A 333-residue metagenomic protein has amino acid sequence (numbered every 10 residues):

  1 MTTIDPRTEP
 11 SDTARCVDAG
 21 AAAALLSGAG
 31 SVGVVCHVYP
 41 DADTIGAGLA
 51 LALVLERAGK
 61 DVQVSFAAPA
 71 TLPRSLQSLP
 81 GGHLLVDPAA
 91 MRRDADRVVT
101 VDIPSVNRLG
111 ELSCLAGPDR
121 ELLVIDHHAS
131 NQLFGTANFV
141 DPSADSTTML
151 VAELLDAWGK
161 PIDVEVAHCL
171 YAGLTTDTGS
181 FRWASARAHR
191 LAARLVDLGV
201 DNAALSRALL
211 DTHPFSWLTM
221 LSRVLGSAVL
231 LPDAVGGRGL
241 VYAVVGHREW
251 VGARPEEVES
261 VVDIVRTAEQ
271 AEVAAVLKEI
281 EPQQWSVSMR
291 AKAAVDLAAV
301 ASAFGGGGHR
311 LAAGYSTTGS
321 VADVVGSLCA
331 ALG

Functional and structural regions predicted by a protein language model:
T2-T3, R7-A21, C114-L123, S143-D145 (+1 more regions): An acidic intrinsically disordered interaction segment
T2-V38, G46-Q77, D94-A95, Y171 (+2 more regions): Hydrophobic helix-and-loop "lid/oligomerization" segment in the mid-to-C-terminal part of catalytic domains
T13, H83-D87, E121, A152 (+1 more regions): Ribokinase/PfkB-type carbohydrate-kinase core domain
D41: Polar, low-complexity loop segments and adjacent catalytic/binding residues used for recognizing and processing sugar
L51-A52, L115-P118, V140-D141, L191-A192: Glycine-rich, phosphate-binding/catalytic loops in enzymes
L76-L84, S143, D156: Structural recognition of alpha->loop->beta junctions
Q77, L84, P88-T136: Active-site cofactor/cluster-binding pocket
I125-A193, L198: Short alpha-helices
